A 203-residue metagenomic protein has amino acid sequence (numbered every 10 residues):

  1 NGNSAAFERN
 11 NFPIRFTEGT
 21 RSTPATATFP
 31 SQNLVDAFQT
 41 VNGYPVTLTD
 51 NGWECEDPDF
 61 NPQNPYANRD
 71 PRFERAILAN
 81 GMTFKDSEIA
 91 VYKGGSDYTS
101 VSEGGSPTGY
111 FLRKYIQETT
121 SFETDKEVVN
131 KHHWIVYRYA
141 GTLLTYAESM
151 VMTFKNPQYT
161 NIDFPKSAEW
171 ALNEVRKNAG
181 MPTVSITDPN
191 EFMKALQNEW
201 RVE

Functional and structural regions predicted by a protein language model:
N1-A27, Q32, D36-E203: Acidic/polar-rich alpha-helix caps and helix-coil junctions
